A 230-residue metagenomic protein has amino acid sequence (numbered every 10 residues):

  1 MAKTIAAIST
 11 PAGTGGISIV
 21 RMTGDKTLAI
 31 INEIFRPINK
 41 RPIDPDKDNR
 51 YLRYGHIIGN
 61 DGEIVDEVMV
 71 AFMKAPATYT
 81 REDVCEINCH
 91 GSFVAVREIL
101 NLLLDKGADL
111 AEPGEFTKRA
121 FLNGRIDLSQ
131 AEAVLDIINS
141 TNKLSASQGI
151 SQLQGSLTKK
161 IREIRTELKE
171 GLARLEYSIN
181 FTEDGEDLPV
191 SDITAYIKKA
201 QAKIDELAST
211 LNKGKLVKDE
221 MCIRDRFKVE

Functional and structural regions predicted by a protein language model:
M1-S147, S151, G155: A glycine-rich (often HGG/GG-containing) alpha/beta subdomain
P45, P113, G185, P189 (+1 more regions): Short, surface-exposed helix-loop/turn micro-motifs enriched in polar/charged residues
R125-K203, L207: Long, non-coiled-coil amphipathic alpha-helical linker/lever segments that couple catalytic cores to other domains
L207-L216: Pre-Walker A adenine-sensing motif
M221-R226: Conserved small/polar residues in nucleotide/adenosyl-binding loops
